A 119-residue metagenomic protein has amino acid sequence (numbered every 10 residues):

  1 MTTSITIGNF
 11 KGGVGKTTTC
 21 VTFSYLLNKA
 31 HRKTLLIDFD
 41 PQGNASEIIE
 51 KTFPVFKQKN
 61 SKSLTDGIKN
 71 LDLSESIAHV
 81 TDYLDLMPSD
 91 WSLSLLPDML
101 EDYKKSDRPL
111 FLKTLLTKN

Functional and structural regions predicted by a protein language model:
M1-N119: P-loop NTP-binding core
